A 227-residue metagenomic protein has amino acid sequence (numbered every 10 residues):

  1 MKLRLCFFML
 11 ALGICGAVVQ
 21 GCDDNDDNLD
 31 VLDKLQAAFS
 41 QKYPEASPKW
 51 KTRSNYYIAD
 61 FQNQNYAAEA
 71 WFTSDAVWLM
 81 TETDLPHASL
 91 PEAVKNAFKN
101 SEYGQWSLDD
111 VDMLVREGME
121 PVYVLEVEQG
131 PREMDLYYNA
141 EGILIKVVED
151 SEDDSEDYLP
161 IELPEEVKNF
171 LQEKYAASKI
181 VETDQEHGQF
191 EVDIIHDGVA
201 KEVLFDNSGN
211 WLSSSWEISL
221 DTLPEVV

Functional and structural regions predicted by a protein language model:
K2-L5, G13-Y43: Bacterial Sec-dependent N-terminal signal peptides
D30-V227: First exposed extracellular module after export/assembly in secreted or surface-exposed proteins
